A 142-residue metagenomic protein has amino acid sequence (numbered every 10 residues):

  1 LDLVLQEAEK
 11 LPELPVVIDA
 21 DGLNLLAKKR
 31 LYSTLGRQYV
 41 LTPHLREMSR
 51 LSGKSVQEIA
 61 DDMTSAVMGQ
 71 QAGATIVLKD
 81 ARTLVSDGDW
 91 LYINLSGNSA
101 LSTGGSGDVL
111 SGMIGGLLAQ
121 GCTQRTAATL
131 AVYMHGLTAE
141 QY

Functional and structural regions predicted by a protein language model:
L1-S96: Glycine-rich phosphate/dinucleotide-binding loop and adjoining beta-alpha-beta core of small-molecule
A8, S99, L117-Q120: A structural preference for long, well-packed, hydrophobic secondary-structure segments
D19-D21, D108, E140: Acidic side chains
T34-Q38, L101-G104, A127-A128: A short, ordered amphipathic alpha-helix with a cationic face
L35, L95, G104, G136-T138: Generic signature of intrinsically disordered, low-complexity segments enriched in small/polar residues
L45, I93-N94, S111, H135-L137: Short acidic (Asp/Glu) and glycine-rich catalytic loops that position anionic groups and cofactors
N98-I114, Q124-R125: Short glycine/threonine-rich catalytic loop with a Thr-x-Gly-x-Asp
G112-Y142: Conserved post-catalytic alpha-helical subdomain immediately downstream of the catalytic base and nucleotide-binding
